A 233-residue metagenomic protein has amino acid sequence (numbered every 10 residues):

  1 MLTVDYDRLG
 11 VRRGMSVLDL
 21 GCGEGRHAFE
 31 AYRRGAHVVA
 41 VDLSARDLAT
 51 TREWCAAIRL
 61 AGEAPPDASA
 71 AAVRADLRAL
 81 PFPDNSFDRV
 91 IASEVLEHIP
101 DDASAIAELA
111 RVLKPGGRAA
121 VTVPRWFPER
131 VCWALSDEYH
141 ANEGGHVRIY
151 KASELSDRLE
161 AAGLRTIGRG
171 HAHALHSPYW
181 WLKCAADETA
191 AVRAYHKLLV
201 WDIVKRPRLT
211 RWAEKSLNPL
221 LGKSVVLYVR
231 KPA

Functional and structural regions predicted by a protein language model:
M1-P83, R89-S93, A103-I106, V147 (+4 more regions): Conserved N-terminal segment of class I S-adenosyl-L-methionine
V38, A119-A120: A short hydrophobic/small-residue beta-strand
E94-H98: A short His-aromatic
A103-R118: A short glycine-rich, Lys/Arg-flanked "PGG" loop and its adjoining helix->strand segment in the class I
T122-P124, A172: Alpha/beta-hydrolase-fold catalytic nucleophile elbow
P124-R148, D157: Short, glycine-/aromatic-enriched active-site segment of Class I SAM-dependent methyltransferases
V147-A162, R169: Short alpha-helix
G168-K205, K223-S224: Conserved catalytic loop of SAM-dependent methyltransferase domains
